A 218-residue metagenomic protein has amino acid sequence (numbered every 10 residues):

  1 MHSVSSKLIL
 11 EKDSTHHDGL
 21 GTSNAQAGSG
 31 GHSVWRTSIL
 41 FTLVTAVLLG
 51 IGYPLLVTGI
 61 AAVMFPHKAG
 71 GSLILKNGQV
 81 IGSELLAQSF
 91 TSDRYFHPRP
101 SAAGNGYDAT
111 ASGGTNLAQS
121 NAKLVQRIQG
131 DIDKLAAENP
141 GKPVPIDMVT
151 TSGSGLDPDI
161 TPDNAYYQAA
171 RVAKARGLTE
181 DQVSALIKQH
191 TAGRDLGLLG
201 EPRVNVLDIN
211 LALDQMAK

Functional and structural regions predicted by a protein language model:
V4-S33, F41-T45, L49-G50, L55-V57 (+4 more regions): Flexible, solvent-exposed loop/hinge segments and secondary-structure transition points
R171-K218: Extracytoplasmic/periplasmic C-terminal soluble domains
